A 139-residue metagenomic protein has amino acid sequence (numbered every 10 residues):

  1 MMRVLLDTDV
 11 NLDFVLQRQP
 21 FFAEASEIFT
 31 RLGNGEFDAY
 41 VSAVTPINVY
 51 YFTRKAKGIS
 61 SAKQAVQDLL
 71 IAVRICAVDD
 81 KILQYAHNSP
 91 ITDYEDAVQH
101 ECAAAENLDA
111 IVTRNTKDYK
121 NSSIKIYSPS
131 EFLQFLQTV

Functional and structural regions predicted by a protein language model:
M1-Y40, R54-S61, N121, S130-V139: Short, well-structured N-terminal submotif of metal-dependent ribonuclease cores
L6, Y40-V41, A77, T113: Short beta-strand scaffold positions
V10-N11, N48-V49, Y85: A general alpha-helix detector
S26, P46-C76, K81-I82: Active-site-proximal, substrate-binding regions of enzyme catalytic domains and RNA-binding/basic surfaces
T30-G33, Q67-I71, H87, A104 (+2 more regions): Alpha-helix boundary recognition
R74-T116: Active-site neighborhoods of divalent-metal-dependent phosphate/nucleic-acid chemistry enzymes
H100-T138: Acidic, metal-binding active-site segment of PIN/NYN-like and related structure-specific nucleases
